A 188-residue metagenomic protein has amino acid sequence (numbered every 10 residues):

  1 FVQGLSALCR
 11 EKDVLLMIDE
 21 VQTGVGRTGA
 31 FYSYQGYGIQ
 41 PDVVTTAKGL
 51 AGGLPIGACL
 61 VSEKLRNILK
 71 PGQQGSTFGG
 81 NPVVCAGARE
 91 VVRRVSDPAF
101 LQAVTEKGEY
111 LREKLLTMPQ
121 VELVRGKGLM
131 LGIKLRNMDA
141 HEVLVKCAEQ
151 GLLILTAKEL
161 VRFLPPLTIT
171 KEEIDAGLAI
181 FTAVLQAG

Functional and structural regions predicted by a protein language model:
F1-G188: Conserved N-terminal phosphate-binding loop of PLP-dependent enzymes in the Aspartate aminotransferase
